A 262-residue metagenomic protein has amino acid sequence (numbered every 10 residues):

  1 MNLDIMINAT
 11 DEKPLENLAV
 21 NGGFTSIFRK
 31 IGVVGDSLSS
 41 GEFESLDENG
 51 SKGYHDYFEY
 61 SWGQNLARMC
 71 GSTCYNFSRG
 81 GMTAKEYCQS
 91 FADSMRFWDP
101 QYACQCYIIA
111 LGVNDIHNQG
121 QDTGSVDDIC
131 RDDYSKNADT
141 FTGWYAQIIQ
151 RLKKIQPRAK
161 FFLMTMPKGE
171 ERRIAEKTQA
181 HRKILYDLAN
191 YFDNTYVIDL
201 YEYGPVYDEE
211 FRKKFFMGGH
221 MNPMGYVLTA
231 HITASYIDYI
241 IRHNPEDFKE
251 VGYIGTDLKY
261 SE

Functional and structural regions predicted by a protein language model:
N2-S78, R96-F97, E246: Serine-esterase "nucleophile elbow" of acetyl-processing enzymes
I31-G35, S39, T73-S78, Q105-A110 (+2 more regions): Structural recognition of the beta-strand scaffold that forms the well-ordered cores of secreted hydrolase catalytic
S37-S40, R79-K85, V113-N118, P167-E171 (+1 more regions): Solvent-exposed loop/turn segments at secondary-structure junctions within structured extracellular/periplasmic domains
S40-Y57, S78-E86, S125-S135, G218: Acidic/histidine-rich helix-loop elements that form or flank divalent-metal/phosphate-binding sites at the catalytic
E59-S61, Y87-Q101, A146-R151, K183: Alpha-helical scaffolding within the catalytic cores of extracellular/periplasmic polymer-degrading hydrolases
N65-T73, Q147-F162, I184-I198, I240: A structural motif corresponding to the C-terminal end of an alpha-helix and its immediate exit/capping segment
E86-D139, G169: Oxyanion-hole/transition-state-stabilizing segment in secreted/luminal serine hydrolases and related acyltransferases
M166-E262: Catalytic His-Asp segment of secreted/periplasmic serine-dependent ester chemistry enzymes
